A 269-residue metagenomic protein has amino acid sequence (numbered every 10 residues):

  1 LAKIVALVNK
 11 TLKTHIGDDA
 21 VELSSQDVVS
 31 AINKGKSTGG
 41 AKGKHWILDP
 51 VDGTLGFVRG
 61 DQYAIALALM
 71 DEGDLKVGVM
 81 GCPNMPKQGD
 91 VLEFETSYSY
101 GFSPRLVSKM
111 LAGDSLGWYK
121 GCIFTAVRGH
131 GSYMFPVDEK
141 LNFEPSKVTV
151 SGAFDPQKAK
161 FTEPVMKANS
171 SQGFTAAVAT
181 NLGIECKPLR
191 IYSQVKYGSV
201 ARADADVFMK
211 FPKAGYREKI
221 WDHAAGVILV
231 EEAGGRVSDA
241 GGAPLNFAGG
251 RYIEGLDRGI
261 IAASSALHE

Functional and structural regions predicted by a protein language model:
L1-V51, D74, N84-K87, D138 (+2 more regions): N-terminal subdomain of lithium-sensitive/metallo-dependent phosphomonoesterases centered on the IMPase/IPPase/PAP
G43, D74-K76, G121, D257-R258: Conserved catalytic motifs of the protein kinase core domain
W46-A66: Glycine/serine-rich anion-binding loops at beta->alpha junctions that coordinate negatively charged ligand groups
Y63-A64, P83-M85: A short acidic/small-residue loop/turn micro-motif
I65-L69, G78-V79, F124: Short beta-strand scaffold segments in enzyme catalytic cores
N84-K87, L92-E269: An extended, acidic
